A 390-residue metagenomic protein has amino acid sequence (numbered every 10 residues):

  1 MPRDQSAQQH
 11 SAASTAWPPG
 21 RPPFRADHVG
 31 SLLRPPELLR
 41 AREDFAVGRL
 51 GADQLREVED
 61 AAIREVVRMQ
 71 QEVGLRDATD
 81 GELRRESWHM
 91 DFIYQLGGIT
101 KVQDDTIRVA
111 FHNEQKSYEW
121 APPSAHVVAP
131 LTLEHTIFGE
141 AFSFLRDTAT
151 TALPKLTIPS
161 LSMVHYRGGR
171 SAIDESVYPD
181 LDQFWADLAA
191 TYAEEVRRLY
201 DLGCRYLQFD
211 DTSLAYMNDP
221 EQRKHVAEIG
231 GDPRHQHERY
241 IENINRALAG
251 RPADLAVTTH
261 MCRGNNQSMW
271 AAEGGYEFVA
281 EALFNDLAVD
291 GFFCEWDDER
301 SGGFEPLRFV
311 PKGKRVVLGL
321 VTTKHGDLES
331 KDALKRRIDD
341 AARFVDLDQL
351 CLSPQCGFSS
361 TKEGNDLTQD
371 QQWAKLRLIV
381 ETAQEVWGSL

Functional and structural regions predicted by a protein language model:
P2-L390: Domain-level signal for soluble alpha/beta catalytic cores
